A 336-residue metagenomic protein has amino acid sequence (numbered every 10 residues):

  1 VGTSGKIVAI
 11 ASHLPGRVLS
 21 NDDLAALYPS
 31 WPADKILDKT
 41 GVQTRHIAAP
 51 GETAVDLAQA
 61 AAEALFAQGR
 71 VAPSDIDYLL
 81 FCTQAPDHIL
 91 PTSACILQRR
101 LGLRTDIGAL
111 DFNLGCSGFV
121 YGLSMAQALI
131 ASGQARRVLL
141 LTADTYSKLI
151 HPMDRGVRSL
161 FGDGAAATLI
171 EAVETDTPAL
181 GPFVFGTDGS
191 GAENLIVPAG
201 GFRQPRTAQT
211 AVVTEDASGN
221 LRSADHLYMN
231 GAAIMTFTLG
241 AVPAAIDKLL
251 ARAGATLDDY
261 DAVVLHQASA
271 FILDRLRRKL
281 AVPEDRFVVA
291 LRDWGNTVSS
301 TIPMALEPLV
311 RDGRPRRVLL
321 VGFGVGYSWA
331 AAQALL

Functional and structural regions predicted by a protein language model:
V1-P50, D154-T236, G240, A244 (+2 more regions): Condensing-enzyme catalytic core mediating Claisen C-C bond formation in acyl metabolism
I7-A9, I36, L65, L79 (+9 more regions): Buried hydrophobic positions in well-ordered alpha/beta secondary-structure cores of metabolic enzymes
A11, C82, N113, V138-D144 (+3 more regions): Short beta-strand segments
V18-L19, L90-T92, I150-D154, W329-Q333: Short acidic, glycine/serine/threonine-rich loops at helix termini
P29-D38, H88-G102, L140-Y146, Q209-G219 (+1 more regions): Acidic-glycine-rich active-site phosphate/pyrophosphate-binding loop
V55, Q59-A62, A85-P86, R99 (+6 more regions): Claisen-condensing/thiolase-fold acyl-transfer catalytic domains that form or cleave C-C bonds in fatty acid
R70-T105: Anion-binding (especially nucleotide phosphate/pyrophosphate-binding) glycine-rich loop and adjoining beta-alpha core
A131-A165: Flexible, glycine-rich active-site loops centered on histidine and acidic residues that chelate a metal or position
